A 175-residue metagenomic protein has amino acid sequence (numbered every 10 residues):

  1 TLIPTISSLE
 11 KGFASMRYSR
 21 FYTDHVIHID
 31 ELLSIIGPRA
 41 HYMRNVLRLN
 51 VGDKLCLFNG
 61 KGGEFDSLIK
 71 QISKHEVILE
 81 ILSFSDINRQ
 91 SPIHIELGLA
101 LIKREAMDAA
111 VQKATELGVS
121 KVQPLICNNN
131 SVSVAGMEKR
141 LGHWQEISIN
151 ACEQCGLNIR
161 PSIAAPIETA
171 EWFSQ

Functional and structural regions predicted by a protein language model:
T5-D86: N-terminal positively charged helical leader segments and presequences
N88-Q175: RNA substrate-binding interface of SAM-dependent RNA methyltransferases
